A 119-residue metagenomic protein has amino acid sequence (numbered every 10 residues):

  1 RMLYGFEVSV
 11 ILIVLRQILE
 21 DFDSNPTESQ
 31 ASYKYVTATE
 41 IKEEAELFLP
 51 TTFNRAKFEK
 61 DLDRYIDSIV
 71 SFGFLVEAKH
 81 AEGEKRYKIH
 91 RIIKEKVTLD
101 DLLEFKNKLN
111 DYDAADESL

Functional and structural regions predicted by a protein language model:
R1-K34: Short basic alpha-helical hairpin corresponding to helix-turn-helix/winged-helix-like nucleic-acid-binding
M2, R91-L119: Short, amphipathic alpha-helical interaction segments positioned at domain boundaries
N25-Y33, T52-K57, E77-A78: Short acidic, glycine/proline-enriched loop segments that cap or flank alpha-helices
Y35-P50: DNA-recognition alpha helix
E59-D67: Short, hydrophobic-biased segments on the C-terminal half of alpha helices that form "recognition helices"
Y65, I89-I92: Residues in the recognition helix of alpha-helical DNA-binding motifs
I66, V70-A81: A short, conserved structural fragment
E82-H90: Minor-groove-contacting beta-hairpin "wing" of winged helix-turn-helix DNA-binding domains
